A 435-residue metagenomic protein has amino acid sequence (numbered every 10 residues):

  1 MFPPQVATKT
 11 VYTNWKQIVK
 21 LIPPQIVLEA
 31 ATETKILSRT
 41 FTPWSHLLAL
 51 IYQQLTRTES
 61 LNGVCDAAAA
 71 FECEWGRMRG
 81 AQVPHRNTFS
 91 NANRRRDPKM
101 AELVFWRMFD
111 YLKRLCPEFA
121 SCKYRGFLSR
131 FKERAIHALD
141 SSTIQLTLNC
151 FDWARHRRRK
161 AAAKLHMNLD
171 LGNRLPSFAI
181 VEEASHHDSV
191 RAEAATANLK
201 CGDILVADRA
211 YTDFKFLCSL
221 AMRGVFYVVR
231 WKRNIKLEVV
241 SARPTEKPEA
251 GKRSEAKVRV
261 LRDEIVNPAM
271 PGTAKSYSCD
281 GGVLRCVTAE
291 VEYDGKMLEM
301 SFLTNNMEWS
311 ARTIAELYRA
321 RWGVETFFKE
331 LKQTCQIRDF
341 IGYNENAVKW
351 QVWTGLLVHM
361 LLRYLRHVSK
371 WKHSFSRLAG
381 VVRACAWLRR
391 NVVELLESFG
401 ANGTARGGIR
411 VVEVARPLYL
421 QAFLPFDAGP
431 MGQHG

Functional and structural regions predicted by a protein language model:
M1-A67, R94-R96, L103-R107, Y111 (+4 more regions): Single, function-defining residue in the core of a domain
A69-R79: Extended, structured, electrostatic nucleic-acid-contact surfaces
R77-R96: Major-groove recognition helix of helix-turn-helix-like DNA-binding domains
A154: A glycine- and small-aliphatic-rich helix-loop capping segment at beta-alpha/alpha-beta transitions that lines
